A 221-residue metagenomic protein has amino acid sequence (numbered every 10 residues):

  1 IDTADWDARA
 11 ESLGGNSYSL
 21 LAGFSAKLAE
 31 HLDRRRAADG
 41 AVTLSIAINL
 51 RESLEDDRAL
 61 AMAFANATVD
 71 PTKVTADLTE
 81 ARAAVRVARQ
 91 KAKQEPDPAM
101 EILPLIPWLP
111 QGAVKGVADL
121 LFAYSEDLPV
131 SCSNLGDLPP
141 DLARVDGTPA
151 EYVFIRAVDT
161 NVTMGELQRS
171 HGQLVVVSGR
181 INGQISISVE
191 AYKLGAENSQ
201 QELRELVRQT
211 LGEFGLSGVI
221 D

Functional and structural regions predicted by a protein language model:
I1-G15: Flexible, P/S/T/G-rich "lid" or insertion loops adjacent to the active sites of thioester-utilizing
D7, E30-D221: Acyl-thioester-dependent acyl-group transfer interface
G15-N16, N198: A generic structural signal for alpha-helix starts
S17-Y18, L203: Hydrophobic (often cysteine-bearing) scaffold residues that line and stabilize catalytic clefts of nucleotide/cofactor
Y18-S19, T79: Residues in well-ordered alpha-helical elements
L20-L28: Short strand-loop-helix active-site module centered on a catalytic nucleophile
